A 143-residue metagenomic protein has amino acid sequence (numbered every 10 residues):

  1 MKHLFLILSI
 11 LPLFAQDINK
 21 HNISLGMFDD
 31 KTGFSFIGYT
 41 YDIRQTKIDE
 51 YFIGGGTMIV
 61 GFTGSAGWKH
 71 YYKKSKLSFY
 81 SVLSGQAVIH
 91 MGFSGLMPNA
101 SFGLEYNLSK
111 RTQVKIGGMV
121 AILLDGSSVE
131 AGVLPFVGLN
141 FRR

Functional and structural regions predicted by a protein language model:
M1-K2, D17: N-terminal hydrophobic targeting signals that begin at the initiator methionine
H3, G126-F136, F141: Short glycine/proline-enriched turn or capping motifs at secondary-structure junctions
H3-L13: Sec-dependent N-terminal signal peptides
A15-V60, R142: Short glycine/proline- and aromatic-enriched beta-strand/turn motifs that initiate or cap beta-hairpins
D17-I23, S35, K47-Y51, S75-S81 (+2 more regions): Outer-envelope beta-barrel architecture signal
N19-H21, K31-I37, M58-G64, L77 (+2 more regions): Residues that define the transmembrane beta-barrel architecture of outer-membrane proteins
M27, I37-I43, A66-H70, L83-A87 (+3 more regions): Residues on the lipid-exposed face of transmembrane beta-strands in outer-membrane beta-barrel proteins
F28-T32, R44-I48, G56-F62, K73-S75 (+2 more regions): Sequence/structural signature of outer-membrane beta-barrel proteins
